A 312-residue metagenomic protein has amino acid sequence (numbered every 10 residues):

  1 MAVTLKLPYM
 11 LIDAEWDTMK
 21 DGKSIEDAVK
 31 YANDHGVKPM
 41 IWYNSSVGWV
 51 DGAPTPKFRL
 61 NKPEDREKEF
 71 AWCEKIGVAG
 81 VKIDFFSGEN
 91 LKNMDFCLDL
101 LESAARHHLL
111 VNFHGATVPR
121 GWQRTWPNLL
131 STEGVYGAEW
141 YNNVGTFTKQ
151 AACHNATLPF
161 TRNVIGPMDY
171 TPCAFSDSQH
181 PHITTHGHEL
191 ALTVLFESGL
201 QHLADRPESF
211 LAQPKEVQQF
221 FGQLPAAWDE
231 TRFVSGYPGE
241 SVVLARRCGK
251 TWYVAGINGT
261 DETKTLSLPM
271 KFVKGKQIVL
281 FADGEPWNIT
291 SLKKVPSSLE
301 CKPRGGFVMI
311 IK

Functional and structural regions predicted by a protein language model:
A2, D84, V111, L195 (+1 more regions): Conserved, mostly hydrophobic/aromatic
P8-Y9, A79, Q201: Short acidic/polar active-site loop segments enriched in Thr and Asp
D13-T185: Aromatic- and carboxylate-enriched substrate-binding clefts and catalytic-loop regions of carbohydrate-active enzymes
D84, V279-P296: Solvent-exposed beta-strand/loop surfaces of large extracellular or lumenal domains
G187-F233: Catalytic cores of secreted or luminal carbohydrate-active enzymes
T231-V234, V243-L244, P296-E300: Beta-strand-rich interaction surfaces with strong enrichment in secreted/lumenal proteins
Y237-V273, F307-I310: Carbohydrate-binding surface patches
S291-K312: C-terminal beta-strand-rich structural cap/linker in extracellular carbohydrate-active enzymes
